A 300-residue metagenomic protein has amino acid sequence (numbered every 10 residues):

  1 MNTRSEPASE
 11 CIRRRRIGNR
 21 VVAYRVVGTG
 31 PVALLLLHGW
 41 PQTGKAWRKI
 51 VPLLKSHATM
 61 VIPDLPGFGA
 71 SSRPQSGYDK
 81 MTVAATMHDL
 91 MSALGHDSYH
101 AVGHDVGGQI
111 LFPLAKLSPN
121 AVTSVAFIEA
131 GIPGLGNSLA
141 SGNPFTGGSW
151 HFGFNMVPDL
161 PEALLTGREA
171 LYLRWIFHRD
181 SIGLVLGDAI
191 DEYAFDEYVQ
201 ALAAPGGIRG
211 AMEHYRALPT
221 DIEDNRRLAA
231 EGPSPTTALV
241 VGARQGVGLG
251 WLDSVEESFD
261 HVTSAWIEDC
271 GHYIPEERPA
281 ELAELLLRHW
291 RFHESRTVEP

Functional and structural regions predicted by a protein language model:
N2-R14, R20-V22, A33, V61 (+4 more regions): Flexible "cap/lid" subdomain of the alpha/beta-hydrolase fold that forms the substrate-access gate
R14, N19, G28-T29, P300: Intrinsic disorder/low-complexity segments, especially N-terminal tails and targeting/processing regions
V26-A70, V255: Conserved HGGG/HGGXW glycine-rich cap/lid loop of the alpha/beta-hydrolase fold
T43-G44, Q109, G271: A short, glycine- and basic residue-enriched loop/turn that sits immediately adjacent to a domain's principal
K45-R48, P52, A85, F112 (+2 more regions): Surface-exposed alpha-helical interface segments used for non-catalytic interactions
C270-A283: Catalytic histidine-centered segment of alpha/beta-hydrolase-like enzymes
E294-P300: A short, highly charged, low-complexity intrinsically disordered segment
